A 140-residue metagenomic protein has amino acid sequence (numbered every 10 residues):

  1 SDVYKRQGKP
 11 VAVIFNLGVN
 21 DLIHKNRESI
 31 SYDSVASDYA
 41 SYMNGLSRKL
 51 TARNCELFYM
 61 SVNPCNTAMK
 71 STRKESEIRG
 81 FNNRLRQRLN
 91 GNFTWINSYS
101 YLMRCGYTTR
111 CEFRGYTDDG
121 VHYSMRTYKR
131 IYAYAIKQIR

Functional and structural regions predicted by a protein language model:
S1-Y4: Short, small-residue-biased leader/transition segments that mark boundaries at the very start of proteins
G8-I14, T51-F58, G91-T94: Loop/turn elements at helix/coil->beta-strand transitions in domains of secreted/extracellular proteins
I14-R27, T109-E112: Short, basic/glycine-rich phosphate-binding loops at helix/coil junctions that contact nucleotide phosphates
N16-L22, S47-G80: Active-site segments of SGNH/GDSL-like serine hydrolases that catalyze O-acetyl group transfer/hydrolysis on lipids
I23-S34, G120: Acidic/histidine-rich helix-loop elements that form or flank divalent-metal/phosphate-binding sites at the catalytic
Y32-Y42: Glycine-rich anion/phosphate-binding loops
N63-R140: Catalytic His-Asp segment of secreted/periplasmic serine-dependent ester chemistry enzymes
